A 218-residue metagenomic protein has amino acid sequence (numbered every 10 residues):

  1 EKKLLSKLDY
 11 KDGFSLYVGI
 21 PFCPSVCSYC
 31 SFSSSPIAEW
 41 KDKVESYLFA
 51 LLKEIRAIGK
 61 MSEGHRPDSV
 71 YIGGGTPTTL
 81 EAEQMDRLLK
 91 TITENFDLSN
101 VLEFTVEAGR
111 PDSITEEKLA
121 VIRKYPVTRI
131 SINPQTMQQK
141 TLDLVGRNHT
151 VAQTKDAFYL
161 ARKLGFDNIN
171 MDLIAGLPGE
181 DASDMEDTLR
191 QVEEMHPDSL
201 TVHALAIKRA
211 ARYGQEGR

Functional and structural regions predicted by a protein language model:
E1-L16: N-terminal [4Fe-4S]-dependent radical SAM core
G13-S46: Canonical Radical SAM [4Fe-4S] cluster-binding loop centered on the CxxxCxxC motif and its immediate flanking residues
S34-R218: Conserved non-cysteine loop/helix-boundary elements of the Radical SAM core domain that shape
